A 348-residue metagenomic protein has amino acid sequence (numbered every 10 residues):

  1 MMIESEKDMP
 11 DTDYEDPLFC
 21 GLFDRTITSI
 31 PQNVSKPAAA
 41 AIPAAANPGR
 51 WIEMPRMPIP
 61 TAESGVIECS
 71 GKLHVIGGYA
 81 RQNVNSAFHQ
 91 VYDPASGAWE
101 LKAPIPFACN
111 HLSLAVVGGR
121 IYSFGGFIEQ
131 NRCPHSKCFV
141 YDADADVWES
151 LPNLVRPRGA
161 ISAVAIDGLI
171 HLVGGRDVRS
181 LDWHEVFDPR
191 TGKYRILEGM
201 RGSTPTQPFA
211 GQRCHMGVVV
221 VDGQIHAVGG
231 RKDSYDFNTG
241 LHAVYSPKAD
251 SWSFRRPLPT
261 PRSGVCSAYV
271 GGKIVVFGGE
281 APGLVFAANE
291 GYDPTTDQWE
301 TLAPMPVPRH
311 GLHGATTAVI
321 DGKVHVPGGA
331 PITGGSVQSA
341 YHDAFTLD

Functional and structural regions predicted by a protein language model:
M2-D348: Kelch-like beta-propeller repeat domains
